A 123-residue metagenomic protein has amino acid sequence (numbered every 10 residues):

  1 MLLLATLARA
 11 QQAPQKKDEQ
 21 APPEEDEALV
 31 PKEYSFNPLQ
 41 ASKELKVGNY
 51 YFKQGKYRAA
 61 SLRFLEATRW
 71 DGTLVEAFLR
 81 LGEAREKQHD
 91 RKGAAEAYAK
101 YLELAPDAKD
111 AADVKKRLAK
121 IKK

Functional and structural regions predicted by a protein language model:
M1-N37: Long, contiguous interaction/recruitment modules in multidomain scaffold/adaptor proteins
N37-W70: Alpha-helical segment of the N-proximal tetratricopeptide repeat
A41, V75-E76, K109: Helix-start (N-cap) detector for alpha-helical repeat units in TPR-like alpha-solenoids, especially tetratricopeptide
R80, D113-R117: Canonical tetratricopeptide repeat
H89-K109, K116: TPR/TPR-like (Sel1-like) alpha-helical repeat modules
